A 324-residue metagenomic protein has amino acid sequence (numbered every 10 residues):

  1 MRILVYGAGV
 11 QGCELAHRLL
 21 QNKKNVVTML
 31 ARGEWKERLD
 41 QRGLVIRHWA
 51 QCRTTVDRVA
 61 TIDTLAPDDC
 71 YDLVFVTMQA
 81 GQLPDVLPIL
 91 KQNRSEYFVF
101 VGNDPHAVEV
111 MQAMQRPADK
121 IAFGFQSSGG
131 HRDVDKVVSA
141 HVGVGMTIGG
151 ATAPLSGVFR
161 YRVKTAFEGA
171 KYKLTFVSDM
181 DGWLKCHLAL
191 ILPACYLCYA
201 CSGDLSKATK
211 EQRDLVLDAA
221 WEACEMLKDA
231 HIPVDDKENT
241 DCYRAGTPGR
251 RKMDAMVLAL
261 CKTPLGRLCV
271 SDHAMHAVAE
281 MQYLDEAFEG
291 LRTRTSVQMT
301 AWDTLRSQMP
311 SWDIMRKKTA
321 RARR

Functional and structural regions predicted by a protein language model:
M1-C52: NAD(P)+-binding Rossmann beta1-loop-alpha1 motif at the extreme N-terminus of oxidoreductases
L44-T61, I191: N-terminal glycine-rich dinucleotide-binding loop that anchors FAD/FMN and/or NAD(P) in oxidoreductases
R53-V137: Rossmann-like NAD(P)(H) cofactor-binding subdomain of soluble oxidoreductases
E109-H187: Rossmann-fold dinucleotide-binding core
V137-A151, Y199-A208, P264-M275: Helix-loop-beta segment of a Rossmann-like dinucleotide-binding subdomain
T165-F167, Q212-K237: Flavin-binding catalytic cores
D181-C224: Active-site-proximal catalytic alpha-helix in oxidoreductases
K228-R324: NAD(P)-dependent Rossmann-like dehydrogenase/reductase catalytic/cofactor-binding core
